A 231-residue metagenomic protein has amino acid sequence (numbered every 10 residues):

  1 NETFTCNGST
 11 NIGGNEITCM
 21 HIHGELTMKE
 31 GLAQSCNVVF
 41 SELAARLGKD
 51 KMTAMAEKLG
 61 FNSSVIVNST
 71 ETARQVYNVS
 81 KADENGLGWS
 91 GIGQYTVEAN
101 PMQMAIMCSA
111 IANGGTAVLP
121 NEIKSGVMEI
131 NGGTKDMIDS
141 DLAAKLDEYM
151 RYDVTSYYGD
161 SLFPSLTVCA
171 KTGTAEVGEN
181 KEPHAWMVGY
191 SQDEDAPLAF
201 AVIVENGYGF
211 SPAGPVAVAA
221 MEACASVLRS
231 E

Functional and structural regions predicted by a protein language model:
N1-V204: Beta-lactam-recognizing serine transpeptidase/beta-lactamase-like catalytic domain environment
N100-I106, P212-A219: Short amphipathic alpha-helical face segments that pack within enzyme cores and frequently flank/anchor catalytic
N113-G114, F210-P212, A220-S226: Short, surface-exposed linear patches
I130, G209-G214: A short, polar/proline- and glycine-enriched secondary-structure boundary/capping micro-motif
I130-N131, T155, V218-E231: Short, gly/Ser/Thr-rich active-site loops of penicillin-recognizing serine hydrolases
D141, Y208, S230-E231: Residue-level signal for protein termini and structural transition zones
